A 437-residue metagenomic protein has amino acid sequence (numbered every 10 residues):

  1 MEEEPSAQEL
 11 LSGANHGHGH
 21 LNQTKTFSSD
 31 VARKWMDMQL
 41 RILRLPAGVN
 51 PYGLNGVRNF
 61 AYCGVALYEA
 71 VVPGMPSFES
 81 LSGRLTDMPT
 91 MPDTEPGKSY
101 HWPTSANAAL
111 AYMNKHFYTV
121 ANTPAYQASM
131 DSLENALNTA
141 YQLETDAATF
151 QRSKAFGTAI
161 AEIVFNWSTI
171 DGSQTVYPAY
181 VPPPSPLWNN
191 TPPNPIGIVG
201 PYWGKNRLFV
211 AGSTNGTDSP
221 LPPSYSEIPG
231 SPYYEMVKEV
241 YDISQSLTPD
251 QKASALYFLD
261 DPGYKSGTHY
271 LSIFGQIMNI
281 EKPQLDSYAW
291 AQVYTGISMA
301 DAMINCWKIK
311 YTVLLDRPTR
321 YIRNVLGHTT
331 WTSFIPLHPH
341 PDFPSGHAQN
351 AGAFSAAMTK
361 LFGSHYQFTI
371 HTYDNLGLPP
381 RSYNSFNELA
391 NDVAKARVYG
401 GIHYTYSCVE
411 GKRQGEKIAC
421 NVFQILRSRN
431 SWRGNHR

Functional and structural regions predicted by a protein language model:
E4-R437: Acidic/polar surface patches and capping/hinge elements
